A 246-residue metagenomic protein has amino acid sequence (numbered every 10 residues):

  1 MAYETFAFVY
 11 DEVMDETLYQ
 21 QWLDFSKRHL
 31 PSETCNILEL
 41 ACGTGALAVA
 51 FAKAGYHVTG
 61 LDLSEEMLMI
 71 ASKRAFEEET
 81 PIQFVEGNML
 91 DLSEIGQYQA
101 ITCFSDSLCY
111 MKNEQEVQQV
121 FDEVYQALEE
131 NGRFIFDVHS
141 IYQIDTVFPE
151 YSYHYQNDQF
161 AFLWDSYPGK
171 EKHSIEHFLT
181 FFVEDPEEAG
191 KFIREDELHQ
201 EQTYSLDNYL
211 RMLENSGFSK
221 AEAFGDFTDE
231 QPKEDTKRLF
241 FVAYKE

Functional and structural regions predicted by a protein language model:
M1-C35: Conserved class I S-adenosyl-L-methionine
T34-G43: Conserved class I S-adenosyl-L-methionine
A46-D91: Class I SAM-dependent methyltransferase SAM/SAH-binding core
S93-A100: A short acidic, Gly/Pro-enriched loop at the edge of an enzyme's catalytic core that lines a small-molecule cofactor
F104-D106: Residues lining the SAM
Q118-E130: A short glycine-rich, Lys/Arg-flanked "PGG" loop and its adjoining helix->strand segment in the class I
I135-N208: SAM-dependent methyltransferase
Q202-E246: C-terminal lobe and adjacent flexible extensions of AdoMet/dcAdoMet transferase-like proteins
